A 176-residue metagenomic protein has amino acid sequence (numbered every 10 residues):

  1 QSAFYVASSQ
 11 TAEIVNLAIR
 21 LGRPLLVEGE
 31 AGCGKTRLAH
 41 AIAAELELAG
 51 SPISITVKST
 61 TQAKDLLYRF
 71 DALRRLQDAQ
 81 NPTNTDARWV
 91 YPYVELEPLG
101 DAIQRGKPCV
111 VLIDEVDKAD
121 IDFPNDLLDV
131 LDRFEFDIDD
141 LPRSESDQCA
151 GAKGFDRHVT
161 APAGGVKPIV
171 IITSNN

Functional and structural regions predicted by a protein language model:
Q1-N176: AAA+ P-loop NTPase catalytic core and its hallmark functional loops
